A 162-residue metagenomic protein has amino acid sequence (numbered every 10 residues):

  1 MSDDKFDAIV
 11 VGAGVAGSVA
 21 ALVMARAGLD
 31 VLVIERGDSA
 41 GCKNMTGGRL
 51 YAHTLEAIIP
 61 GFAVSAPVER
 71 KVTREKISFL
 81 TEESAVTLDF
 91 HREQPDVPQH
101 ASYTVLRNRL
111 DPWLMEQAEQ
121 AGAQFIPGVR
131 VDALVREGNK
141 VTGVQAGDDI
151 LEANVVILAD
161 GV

Functional and structural regions predicted by a protein language model:
M1-K5: A short, basic/flexible loop-to-alpha-helix module at the beginning of a structural domain
F6-V33: N-terminal Rossmann-like FAD-binding beta1-loop-alpha1 element of flavoenzymes
A27, G37-E83: N-terminal FAD cofactor-binding segment of flavoenzymes
D96-Q117: Short beta-strand to alpha-helix junction loop
W113, Q117-V162: Predominantly flavin-linked oxidoreductase catalytic cores and closely associated redox partners
